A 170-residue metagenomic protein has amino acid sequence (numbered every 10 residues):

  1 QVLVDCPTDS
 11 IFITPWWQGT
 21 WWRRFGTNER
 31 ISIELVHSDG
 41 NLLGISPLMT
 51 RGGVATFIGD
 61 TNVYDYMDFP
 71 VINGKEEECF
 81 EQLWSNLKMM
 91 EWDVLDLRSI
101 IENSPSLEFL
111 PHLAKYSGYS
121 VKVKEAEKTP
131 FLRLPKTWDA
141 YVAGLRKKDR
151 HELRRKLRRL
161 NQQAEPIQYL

Functional and structural regions predicted by a protein language model:
Q1-L170: N-acyltransferase acceptor-side catalytic subdomain
